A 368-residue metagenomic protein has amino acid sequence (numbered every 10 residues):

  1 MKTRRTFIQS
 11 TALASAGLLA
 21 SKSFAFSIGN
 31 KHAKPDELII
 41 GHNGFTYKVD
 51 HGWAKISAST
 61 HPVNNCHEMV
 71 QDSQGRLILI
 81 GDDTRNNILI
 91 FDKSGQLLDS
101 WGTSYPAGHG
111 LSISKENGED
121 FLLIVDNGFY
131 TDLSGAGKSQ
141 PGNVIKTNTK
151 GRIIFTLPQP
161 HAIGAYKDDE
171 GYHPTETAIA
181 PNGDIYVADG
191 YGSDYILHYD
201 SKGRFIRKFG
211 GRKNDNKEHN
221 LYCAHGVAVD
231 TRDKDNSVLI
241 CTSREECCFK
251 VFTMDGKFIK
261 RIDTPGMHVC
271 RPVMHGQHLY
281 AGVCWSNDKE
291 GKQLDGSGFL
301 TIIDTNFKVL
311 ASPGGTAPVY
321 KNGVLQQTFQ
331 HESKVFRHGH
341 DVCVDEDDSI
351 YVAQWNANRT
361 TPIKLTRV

Functional and structural regions predicted by a protein language model:
M1-S15: N-terminal secretory signal peptides and thylakoid transit peptides that target proteins across membranes
I28-D50: Blade/loop signatures of beta-propeller domains
A54-T60, I154-D168, Y172, I206-H219 (+1 more regions): Surface-exposed loop and turn segments in beta-propeller and other repeat-based domains that flank or scaffold
S59-Q74, Y105-G118, Y130, I163-N182 (+5 more regions): Beta-rich, blade/repeat-based domains predominating in secreted/periplasmic proteins but also intracellular
L77-L79, F121-L123, I185-Y186, V238-I240 (+2 more regions): Conserved beta-propeller blade signature
N86-L89, K93-E119, D126-G128: Blade-loop segments of beta-propeller domains
M267-T316: Loop/turn-rich, solvent-exposed surfaces of beta-rich toroidal or solenoidal domains
H338-V368: Blade-level signature of beta-propeller repeat domains, shared across WD40, Kelch, NHL, RCC1 and BNR/Asp-box propellers
